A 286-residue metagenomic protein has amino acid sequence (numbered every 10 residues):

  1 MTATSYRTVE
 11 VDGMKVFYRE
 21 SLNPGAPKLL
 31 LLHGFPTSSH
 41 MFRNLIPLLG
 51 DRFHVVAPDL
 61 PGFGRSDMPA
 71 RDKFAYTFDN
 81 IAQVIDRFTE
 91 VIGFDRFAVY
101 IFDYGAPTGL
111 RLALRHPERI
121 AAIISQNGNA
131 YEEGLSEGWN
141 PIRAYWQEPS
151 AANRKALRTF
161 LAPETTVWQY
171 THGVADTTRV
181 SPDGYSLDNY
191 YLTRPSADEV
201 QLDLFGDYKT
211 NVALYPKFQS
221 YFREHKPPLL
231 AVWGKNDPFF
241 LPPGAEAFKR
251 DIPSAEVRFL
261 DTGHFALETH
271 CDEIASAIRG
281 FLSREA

Functional and structural regions predicted by a protein language model:
T2-R7, V11-V16, S21-P24, K28 (+6 more regions): Flexible "cap/lid" subdomain of the alpha/beta-hydrolase fold that forms the substrate-access gate
L31-G34, A57: Structural cue for short, hydrophobic secondary-structure segments
G34-T37, D103: Active-site glycine-rich loops that stabilize anionic/oxyanionic intermediates across multiple enzyme folds
P36, P61-G64, A130, G263-A266: Alpha/beta-hydrolase active-site loop signature
P36-N44, V55: Serine-hydrolase catalytic-loop signature spanning alpha/beta hydrolases and amidase-signature enzymes
G50-D59: Active-site machinery of serine-nucleophile hydrolases
G263-A275: Catalytic histidine-centered segment of alpha/beta-hydrolase-like enzymes
I278, L282-A286: Short, hydrophobic alpha-helical segments
